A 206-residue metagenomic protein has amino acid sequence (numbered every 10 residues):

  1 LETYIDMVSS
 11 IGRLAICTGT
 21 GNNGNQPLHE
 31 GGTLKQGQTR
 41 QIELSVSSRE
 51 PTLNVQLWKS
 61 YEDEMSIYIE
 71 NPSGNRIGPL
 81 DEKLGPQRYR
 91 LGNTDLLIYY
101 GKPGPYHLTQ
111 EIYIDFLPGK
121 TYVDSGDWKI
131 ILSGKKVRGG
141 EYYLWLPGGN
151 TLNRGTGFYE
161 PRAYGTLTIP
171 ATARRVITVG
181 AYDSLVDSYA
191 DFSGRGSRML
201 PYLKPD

Functional and structural regions predicted by a protein language model:
L1-D206: Loop-rich non-cytosolic ectodomains and luminal regions
